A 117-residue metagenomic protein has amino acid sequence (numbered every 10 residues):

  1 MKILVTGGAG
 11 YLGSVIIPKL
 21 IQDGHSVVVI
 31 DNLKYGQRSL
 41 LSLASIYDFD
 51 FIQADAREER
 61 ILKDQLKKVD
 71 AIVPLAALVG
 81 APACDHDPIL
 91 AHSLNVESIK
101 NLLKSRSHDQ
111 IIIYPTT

Functional and structural regions predicted by a protein language model:
M1-A71, G80: N-terminal Rossmann/SDR dinucleotide-binding element
Y47, H86-P88, T116: Acidic, glycine-centered active-site loop in nucleotide-sugar glycosyltransferases
R60, V96-L103: Conserved active-site region of classical short-chain dehydrogenase/reductase
P74, K100-T117: Conserved Rossmann-fold NAD(P)-dependent oxidoreductase catalytic core, especially the SDR/UDP-sugar
V79-P82, T117: Active-site segment of SDR-like NAD(P)-dependent oxidoreductases
A81-S98: Short alpha-helical oligomerization interface
